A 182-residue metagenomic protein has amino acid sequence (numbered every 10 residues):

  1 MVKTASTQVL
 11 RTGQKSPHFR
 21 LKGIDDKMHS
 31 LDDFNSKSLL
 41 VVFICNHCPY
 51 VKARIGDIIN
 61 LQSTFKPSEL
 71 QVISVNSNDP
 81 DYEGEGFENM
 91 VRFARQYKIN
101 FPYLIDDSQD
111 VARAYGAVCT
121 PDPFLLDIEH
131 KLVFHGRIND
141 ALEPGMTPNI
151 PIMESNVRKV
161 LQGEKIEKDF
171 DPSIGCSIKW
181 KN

Functional and structural regions predicted by a protein language model:
M1-L161, K165-F170, S177-N182: Chalcogenol-based redox active-site neighborhoods
